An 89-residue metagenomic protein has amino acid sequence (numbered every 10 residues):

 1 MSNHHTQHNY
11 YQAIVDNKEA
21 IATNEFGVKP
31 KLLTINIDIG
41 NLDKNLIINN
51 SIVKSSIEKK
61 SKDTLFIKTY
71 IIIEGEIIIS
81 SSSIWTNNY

Functional and structural regions predicted by a protein language model:
M1-Y89: Terminal targeting signals and extreme-terminal segments of soluble enzymes
